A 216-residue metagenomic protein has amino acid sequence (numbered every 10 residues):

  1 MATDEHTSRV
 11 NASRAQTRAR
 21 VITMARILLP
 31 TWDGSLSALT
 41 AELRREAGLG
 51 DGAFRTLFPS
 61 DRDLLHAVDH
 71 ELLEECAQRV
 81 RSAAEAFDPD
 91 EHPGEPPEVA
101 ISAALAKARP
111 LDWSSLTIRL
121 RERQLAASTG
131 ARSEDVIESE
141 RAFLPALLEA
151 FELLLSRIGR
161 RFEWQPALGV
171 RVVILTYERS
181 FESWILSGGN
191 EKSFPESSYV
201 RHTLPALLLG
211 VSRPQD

Functional and structural regions predicted by a protein language model:
M1-Q16, Q215-D216: N-terminal intrinsically disordered/low-complexity leader segments
S13-L28, L43, V68-C76, L147: Generic hydrophobic, amphipathic alpha-helix propensity
R20, L28-V68: Helix-turn-helix
A67, V80-L116, P166-V173: Hydrophobic alpha-helical connector segments
A83, F87, R123-G130, S180 (+1 more regions): Secondary-structure edge/capping motif, primarily at the C-terminal ends of alpha-helices and the immediately following
A103-P110, T117-T129, A206-L207: Helix-loop "lid/cap" segments that line or gate small-molecule binding pockets
P110-L120, G130-R157, L168-R171, S198: Amphipathic alpha-helical packing segments from all-alpha helical-bundle domains
S133-I137, L155-P205, V211-D216: Hydrophobic/aromatic-rich alpha-helical bundle segments in the mid-to-C-terminal region
